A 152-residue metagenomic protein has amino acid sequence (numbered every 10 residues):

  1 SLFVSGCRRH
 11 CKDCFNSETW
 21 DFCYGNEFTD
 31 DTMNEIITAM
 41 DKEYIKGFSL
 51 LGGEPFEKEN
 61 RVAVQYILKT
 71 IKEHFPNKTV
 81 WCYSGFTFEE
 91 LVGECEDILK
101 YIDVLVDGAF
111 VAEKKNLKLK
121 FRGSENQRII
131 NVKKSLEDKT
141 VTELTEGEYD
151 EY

Functional and structural regions predicted by a protein language model:
S1-F28: Canonical Radical SAM [4Fe-4S] cluster-binding loop centered on the CxxxCxxC motif and its immediate flanking residues
F3, D103-V111: Non-cysteine beta-strand/loop elements that form the S-adenosyl-L-methionine
V4, G52, C82-S84: A cross-domain feature marking catalytic cores of carbohydrate-active enzymes and several ubiquitous metabolic/repair
C14, F48-L50, V80, L105: Hydrophobic residues within beta-strands of alpha/beta enzymes
D21-E35, E57-I98, V104: Canonical radical SAM enzyme core domain
E35-P55: Short Fe-S-cluster ligation motifs
G53, G85-T87, F110: Active-site beta-loop-alpha junctions enriched in small/polar residues
E59-I67, K72, K115-Y152: P-loop/Walker A phosphate-binding loop and immediately adjacent motor/lid segment at beta-alpha junctions
